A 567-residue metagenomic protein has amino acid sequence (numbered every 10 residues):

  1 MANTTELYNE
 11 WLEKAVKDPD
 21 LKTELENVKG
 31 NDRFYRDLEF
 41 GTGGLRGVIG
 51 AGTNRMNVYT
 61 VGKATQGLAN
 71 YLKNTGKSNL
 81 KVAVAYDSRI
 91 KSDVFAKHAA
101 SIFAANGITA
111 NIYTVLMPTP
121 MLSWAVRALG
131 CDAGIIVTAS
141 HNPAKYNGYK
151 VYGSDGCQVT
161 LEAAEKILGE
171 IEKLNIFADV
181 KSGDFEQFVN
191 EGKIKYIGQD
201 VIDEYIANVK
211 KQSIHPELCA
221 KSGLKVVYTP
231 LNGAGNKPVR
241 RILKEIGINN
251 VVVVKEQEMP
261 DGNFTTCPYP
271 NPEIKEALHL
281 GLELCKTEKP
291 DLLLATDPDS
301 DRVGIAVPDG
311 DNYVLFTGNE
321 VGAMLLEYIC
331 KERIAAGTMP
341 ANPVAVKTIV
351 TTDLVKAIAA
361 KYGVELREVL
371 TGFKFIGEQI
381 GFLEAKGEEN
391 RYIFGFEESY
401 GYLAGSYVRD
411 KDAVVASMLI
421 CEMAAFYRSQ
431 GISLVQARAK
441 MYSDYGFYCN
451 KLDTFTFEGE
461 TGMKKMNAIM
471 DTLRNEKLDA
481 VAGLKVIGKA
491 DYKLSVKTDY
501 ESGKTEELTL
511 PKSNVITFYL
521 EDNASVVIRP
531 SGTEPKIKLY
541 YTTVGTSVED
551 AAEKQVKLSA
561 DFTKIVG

Functional and structural regions predicted by a protein language model:
A2-A99, F188-V189, K193-S222, V226 (+1 more regions): An N-terminal, well-structured beta->alpha segment
K29-L38, N147-L280, L284: Gly/Ser/Thr-enriched, mixed-charge loops and adjacent short helices that form phosphate/oxyanion-binding elements
F34-N54, A139-S140, P230-I242, P298 (+3 more regions): Conserved phosphate/anionic-ligand binding catalytic regions in large, soluble enzymes, centered on
A83-Y146, K244-I305: N-terminal small/polar loop signature for handling phosphorylated ligands or for N-terminal nucleophile
D93-H98, S123-R127, K145-V151, E172 (+11 more regions): Short acidic, glycine/serine/threonine-rich loops at helix termini
S154-C157, G169, E283-K347, T352-K361: Replace "Mg2+/Mn2+-dependent" with "divalent metal-dependent
P290-L292, E332-R529, K536-K538, S547-E553 (+1 more regions): Phosphate-binding and adjacent anionic-ligand microenvironments
